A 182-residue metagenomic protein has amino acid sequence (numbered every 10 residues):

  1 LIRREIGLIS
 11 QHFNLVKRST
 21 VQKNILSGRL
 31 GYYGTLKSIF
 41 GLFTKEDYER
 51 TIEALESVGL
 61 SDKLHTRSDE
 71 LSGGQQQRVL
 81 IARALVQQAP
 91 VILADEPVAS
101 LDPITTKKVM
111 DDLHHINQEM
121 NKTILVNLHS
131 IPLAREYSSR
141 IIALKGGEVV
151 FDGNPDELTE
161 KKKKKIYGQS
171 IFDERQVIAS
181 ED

Functional and structural regions predicted by a protein language model:
L1-G7, K37-K45, L158: ABC ATPase NBD coupling module
K37-D62: Conserved ABC ATPase "signature" region
R67-L71, Q75: Conserved ABC ATPase signature
I92-D95: Catalytic Walker B motif of ABC-type/P-loop ATPase nucleotide-binding domains
P103-T105: Helix N-cap at the start of a conserved alpha-helix in ABC-type nucleotide-binding domains
K107-E119: Helical segment within the ABC ATPase nucleotide-binding domain
L128-H129: H-loop/switch region of ABC-family ATPase nucleotide-binding domains
